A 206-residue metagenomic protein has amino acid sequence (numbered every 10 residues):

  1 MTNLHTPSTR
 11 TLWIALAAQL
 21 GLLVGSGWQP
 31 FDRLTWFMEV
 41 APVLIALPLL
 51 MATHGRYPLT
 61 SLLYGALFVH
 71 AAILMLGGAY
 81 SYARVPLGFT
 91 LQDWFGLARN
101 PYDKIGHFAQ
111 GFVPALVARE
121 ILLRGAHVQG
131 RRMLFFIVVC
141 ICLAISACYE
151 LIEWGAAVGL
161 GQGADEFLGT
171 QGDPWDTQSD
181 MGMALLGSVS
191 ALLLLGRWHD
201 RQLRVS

Functional and structural regions predicted by a protein language model:
T2-A17: N-terminal membrane topogenic signal
L12-L16, L63, K104, L134-V138 (+1 more regions): Residue-level signature of transmembrane alpha-helical entry/exit and packing/kink sites in multi-pass membrane
A18-F112: "…centered on the first transmembrane helix and the immediately adjacent amphipathic helix/loop
S26, A66-G77, A115-R119, I141-E153: Alpha-helical transmembrane segments of multi-pass membrane proteins
D32-W36, L87-G88, Y102, L151-L186: Interfacial helix-loop-helix junctions of multi-pass membrane proteins
I45-H54, A109-A126, V158-Q162, G182-W198: Membrane-interfacial alpha-helical segments at the cytosolic side of multi-pass membrane proteins
A126-L143: Internal alpha-helical transmembrane segments of multi-pass membrane proteins
G196-S206: Membrane-interface capping segments at transmembrane-helix boundaries
